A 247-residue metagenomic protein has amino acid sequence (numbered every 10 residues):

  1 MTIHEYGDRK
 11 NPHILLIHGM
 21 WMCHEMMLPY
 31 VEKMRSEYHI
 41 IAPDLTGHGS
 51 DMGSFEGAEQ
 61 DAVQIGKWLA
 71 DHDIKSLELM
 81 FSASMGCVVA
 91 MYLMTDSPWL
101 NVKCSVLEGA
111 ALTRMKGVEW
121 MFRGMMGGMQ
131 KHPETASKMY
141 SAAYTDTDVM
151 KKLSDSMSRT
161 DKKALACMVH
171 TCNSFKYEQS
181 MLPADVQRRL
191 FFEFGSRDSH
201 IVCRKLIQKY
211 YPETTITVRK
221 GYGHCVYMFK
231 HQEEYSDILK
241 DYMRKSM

Functional and structural regions predicted by a protein language model:
M1-I14, S36-H39, D155-R159, K230 (+1 more regions): Alpha/beta-hydrolase fold catalytic core
H4-S50: Conserved HGGG/HGGXW glycine-rich cap/lid loop of the alpha/beta-hydrolase fold
E32, I41-L79: Active-site loop/oxyanion-hole signature of alpha/beta-hydrolase fold enzymes
F81-A90: Gly/Ala-rich beta-loop-alpha elbow adjacent to hydrolase catalytic centers
T95-H132: Flexible "cap/lid" loop of the alpha/beta hydrolase fold
G117, H132-P183: Conserved alpha/beta-hydrolase catalytic His-Asp/Glu region
H170-K209, V218-G221, M228: Conserved serine/cysteine hydrolase catalytic core
Y222-S236: Catalytic histidine-centered segment of alpha/beta-hydrolase-like enzymes
